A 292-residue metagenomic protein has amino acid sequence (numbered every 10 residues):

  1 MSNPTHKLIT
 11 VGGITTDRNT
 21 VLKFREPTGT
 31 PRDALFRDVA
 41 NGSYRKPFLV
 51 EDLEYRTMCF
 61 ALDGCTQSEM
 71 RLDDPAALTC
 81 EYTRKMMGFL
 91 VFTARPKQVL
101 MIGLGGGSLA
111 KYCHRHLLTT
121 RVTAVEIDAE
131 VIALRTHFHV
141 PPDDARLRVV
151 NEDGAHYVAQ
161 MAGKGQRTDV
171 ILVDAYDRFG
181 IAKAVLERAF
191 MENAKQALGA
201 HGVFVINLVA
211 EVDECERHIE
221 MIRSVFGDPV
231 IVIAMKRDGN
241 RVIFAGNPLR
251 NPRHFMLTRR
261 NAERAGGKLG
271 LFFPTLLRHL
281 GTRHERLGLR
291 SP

Functional and structural regions predicted by a protein language model:
S2-L53, Q67-D73, R241-P292: SAM/dcSAM-binding transferase cores
N3, R188-H254: C-terminal substrate-binding/active-site "lid" region of AdoMet-derived donor-dependent transferases
N3-D17, P75-Q196, D238: The AdoMet/dcAdoMet-binding core of the Class I SAM-like
E51-A61: N-terminal glycine-rich anion-binding loops that anchor highly charged ligand groups
L62-G64, D177: Short, small-residue-rich loop/turn micro-motifs
G64-Q67, K164: Short, surface-exposed beta-strand-loop junctions and turns on beta-sheet-rich folds
T119-R121, D144-R146, H201, G227-P229 (+1 more regions): A generic structural signal for alpha->beta connector loops
I181, V185-R188, L208-E214, G267 (+1 more regions): Alpha-helical subdomain
